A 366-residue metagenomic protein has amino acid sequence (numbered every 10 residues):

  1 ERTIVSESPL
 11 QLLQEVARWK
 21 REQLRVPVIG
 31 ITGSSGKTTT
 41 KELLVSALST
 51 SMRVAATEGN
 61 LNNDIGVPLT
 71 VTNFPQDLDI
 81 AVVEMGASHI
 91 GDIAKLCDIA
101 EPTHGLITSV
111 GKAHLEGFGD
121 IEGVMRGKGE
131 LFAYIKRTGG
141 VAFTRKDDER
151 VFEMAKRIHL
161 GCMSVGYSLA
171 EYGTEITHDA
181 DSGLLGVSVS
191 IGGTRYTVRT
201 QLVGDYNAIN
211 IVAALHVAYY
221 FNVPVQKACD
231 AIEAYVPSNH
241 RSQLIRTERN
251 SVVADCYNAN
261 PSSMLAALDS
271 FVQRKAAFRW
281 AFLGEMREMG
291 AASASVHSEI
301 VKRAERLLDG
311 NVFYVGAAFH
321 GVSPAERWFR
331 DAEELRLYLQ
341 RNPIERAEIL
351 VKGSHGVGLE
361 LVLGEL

Functional and structural regions predicted by a protein language model:
E1, L106-S251, Q273-A277, K302-N311 (+1 more regions): Acidic, Mg2+-coordinating active-site environments of NTP-dependent enzymes
T3-Q11: N-terminal pre-Walker A segment at the start of P-loop NTPase domains
Q11-K146, R150-I158, A218, L337 (+2 more regions): Phosphate-binding loop of NTP-binding sites
I31, N239-Q243, G356, E360-G364: ATP-dependent carboxylate/acyl-activation modules
F74-D77, R137, F221, F271-A277 (+1 more regions): Glycine-rich phosphate-binding loop signature in dinucleotide/nucleotide-binding domains
P237-H240, C256-W328, S354: Active-site beta-alpha connecting loops in nucleotide-dependent enzymes
W328-D331, A347-G364: Peripheral docking tails and interdomain loops at the edges of cofactor- or intermediate-handling domains
